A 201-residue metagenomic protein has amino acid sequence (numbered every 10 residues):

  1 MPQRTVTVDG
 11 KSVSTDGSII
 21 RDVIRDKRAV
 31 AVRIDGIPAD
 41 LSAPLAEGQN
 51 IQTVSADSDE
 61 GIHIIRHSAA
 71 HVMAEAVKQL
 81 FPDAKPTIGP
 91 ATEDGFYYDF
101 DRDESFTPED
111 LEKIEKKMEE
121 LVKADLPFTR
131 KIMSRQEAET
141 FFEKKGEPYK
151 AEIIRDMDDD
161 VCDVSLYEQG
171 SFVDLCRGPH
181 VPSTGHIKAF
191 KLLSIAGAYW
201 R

Functional and structural regions predicted by a protein language model:
M1-A70, A74-D94, K113-K117: Ubiquitin-like/PB1-type beta-grasp interaction modules and other compact soluble beta-rich domains
A43-I64, A76, K85-G89, Y97-R201: Auxiliary tRNA-acceptor-end handling modules of aminoacyl-tRNA synthetases
